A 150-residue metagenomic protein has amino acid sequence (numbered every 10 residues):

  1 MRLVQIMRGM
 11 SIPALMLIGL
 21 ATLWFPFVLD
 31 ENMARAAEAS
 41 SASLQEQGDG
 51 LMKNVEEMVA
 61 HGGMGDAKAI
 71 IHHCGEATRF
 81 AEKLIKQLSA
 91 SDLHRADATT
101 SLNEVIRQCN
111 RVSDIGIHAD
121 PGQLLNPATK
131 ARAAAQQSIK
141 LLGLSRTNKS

Functional and structural regions predicted by a protein language model:
R2-I18: Bacterial N-terminal signal peptides that target proteins for export
I18-N32: C-terminal segment of classical bacterial N-terminal signal peptides
L29-G75, S145-S150: Immediate post-signal-peptide N-terminus of mature secreted/exported proteins
E46-D49, I70-E76, R95-E104, G122-A133: Short, charged, amphipathic alpha-helical segments
G62-I71, S89-H94, D114-L125: Charged, low-complexity interaction regions
F80-S101: Short, solvent-exposed, charged loop/turn and helix-capping segments that join or cap alpha-helices on peripheral
K130-S150: Short, low-complexity, Pro/Ser/Thr/Gly-rich segments in the mature regions of secreted, periplasmic
